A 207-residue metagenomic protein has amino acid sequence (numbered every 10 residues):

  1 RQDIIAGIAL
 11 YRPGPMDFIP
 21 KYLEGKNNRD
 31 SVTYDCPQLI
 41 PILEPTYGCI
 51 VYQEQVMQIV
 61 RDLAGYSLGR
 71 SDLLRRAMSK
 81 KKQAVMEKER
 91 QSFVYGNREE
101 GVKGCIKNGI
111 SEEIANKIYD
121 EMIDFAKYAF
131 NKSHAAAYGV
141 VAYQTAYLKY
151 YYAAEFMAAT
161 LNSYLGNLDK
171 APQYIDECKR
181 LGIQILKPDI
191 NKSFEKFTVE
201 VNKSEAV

Functional and structural regions predicted by a protein language model:
R1-V207: Noncatalytic, beta-rich nucleic-acid-contacting surfaces in large DNA/RNA-processing enzymes
